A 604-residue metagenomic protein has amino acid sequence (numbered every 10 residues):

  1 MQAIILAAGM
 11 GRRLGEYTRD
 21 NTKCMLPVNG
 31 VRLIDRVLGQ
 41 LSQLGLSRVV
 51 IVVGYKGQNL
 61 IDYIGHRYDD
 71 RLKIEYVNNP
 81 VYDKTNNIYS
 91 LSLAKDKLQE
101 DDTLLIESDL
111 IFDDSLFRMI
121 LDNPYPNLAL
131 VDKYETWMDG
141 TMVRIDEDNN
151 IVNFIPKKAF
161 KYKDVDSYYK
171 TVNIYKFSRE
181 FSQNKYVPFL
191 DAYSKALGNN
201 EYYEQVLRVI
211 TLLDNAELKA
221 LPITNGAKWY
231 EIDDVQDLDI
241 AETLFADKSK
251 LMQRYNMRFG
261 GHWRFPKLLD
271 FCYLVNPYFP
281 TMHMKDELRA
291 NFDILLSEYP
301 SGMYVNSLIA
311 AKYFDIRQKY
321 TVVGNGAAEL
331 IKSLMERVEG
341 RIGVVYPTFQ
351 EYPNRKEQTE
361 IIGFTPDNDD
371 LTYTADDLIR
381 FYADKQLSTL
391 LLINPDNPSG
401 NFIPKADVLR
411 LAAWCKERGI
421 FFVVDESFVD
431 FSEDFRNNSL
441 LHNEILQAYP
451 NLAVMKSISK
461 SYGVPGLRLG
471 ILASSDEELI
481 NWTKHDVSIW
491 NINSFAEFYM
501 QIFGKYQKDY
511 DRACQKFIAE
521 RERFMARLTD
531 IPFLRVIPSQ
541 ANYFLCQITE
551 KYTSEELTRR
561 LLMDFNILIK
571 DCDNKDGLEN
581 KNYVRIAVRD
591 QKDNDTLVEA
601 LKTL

Functional and structural regions predicted by a protein language model:
M1-I5, V31-T103: Conserved N-terminal catalytic core of the sugar/cofactor nucleotidyltransferase
M1-T18: N-terminal nucleotide-binding beta1-loop-alpha1 segment
D113-L197: Conserved core of the sugar-phosphate nucleotidyltransferase
M119-N123, T372-K385, P398-S461: Active-site pre-lysine segment of PLP-dependent enzymes
Y169-T171, P280-T281, G302, N451-I537: PLP-dependent aminotransferase class I/II
I240-E298, K385: N-terminal "arm"/small-domain region of PLP-dependent enzymes with the aminotransferase-like
E336-L392: PLP-dependent aminotransferase-like
I518, I531-F565: Conserved PLP-binding catalytic core of the aspartate aminotransferase-like
